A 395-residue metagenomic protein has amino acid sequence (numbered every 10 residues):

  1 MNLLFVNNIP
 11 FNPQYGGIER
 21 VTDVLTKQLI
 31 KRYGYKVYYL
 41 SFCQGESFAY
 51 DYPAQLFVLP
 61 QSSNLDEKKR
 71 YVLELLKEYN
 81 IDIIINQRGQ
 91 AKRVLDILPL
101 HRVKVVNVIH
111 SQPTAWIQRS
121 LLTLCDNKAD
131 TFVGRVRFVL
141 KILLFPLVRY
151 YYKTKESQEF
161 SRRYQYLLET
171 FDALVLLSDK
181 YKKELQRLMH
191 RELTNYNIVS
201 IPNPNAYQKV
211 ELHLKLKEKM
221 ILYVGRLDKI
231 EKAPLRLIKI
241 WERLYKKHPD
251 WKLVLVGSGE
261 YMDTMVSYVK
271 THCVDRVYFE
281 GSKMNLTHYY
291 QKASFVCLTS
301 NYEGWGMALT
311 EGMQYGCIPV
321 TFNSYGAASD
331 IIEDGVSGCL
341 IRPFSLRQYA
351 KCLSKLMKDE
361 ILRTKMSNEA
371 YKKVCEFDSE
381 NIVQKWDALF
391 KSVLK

Functional and structural regions predicted by a protein language model:
I9-Y15, Q28-N64, Y181, T194 (+1 more regions): N-terminal strand-loop element at the rim of the active site of nucleotide-sugar-dependent glycosyltransferases
E19-V24, K219, D228-R243, E260-D263 (+1 more regions): A conserved mid-protein helix/loop that constitutes part of the nucleotide-sugar donor-binding site
N86-A91, I109: Short His-centered aromatic/hydrophobic patch
Y151-Y196: A short, active-site helix/loop in glycosyltransferases that binds the activated sugar's phosphate group
S282, N301: Aromatic "clamp/platform" in nucleotide-sugar-dependent glycosyltransferases that forms part of the donor/acceptor
I318-F322: Short hydrophobic beta-strand element within catalytic cores of glycosyltransferases and related nucleotide-activated
N323, E333-G335, C339-L346, K355-I361 (+1 more regions): Conserved acidic donor-binding segment of nucleotide-sugar-dependent glycosyltransferases
Q348, K355, L362-E376, Q384-A388: A short, well-ordered alpha-helix in the C-terminal region of glycosyltransferases
